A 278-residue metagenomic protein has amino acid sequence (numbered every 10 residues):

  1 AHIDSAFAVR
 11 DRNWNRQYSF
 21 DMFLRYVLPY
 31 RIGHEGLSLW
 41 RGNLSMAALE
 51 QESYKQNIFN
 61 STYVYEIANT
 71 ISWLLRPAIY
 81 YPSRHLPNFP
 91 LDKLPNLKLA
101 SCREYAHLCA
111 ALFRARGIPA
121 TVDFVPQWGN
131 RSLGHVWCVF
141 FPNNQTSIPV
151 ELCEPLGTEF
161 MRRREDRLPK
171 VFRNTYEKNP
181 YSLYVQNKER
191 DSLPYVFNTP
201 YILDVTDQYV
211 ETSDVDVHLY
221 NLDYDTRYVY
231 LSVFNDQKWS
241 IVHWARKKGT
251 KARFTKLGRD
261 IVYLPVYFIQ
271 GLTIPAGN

Functional and structural regions predicted by a protein language model:
A1-A68, S72, A115, N144 (+1 more regions): N-terminal accessory/pre-domain segments preceding catalytic cores
E52-L74, P82-D92, L97-S192: Hydrophobic/aromatic-rich core segments of domains that either
A78, P82-H85, W244-K247: A generic structural motif
